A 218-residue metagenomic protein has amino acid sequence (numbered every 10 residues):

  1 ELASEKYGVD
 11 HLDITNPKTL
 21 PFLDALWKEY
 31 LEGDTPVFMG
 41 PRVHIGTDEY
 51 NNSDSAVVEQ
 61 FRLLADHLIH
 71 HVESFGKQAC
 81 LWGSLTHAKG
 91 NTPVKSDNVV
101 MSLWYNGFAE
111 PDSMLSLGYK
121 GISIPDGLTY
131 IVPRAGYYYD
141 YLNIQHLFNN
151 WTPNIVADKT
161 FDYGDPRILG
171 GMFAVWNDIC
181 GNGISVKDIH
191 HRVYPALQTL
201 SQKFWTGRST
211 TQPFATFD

Functional and structural regions predicted by a protein language model:
E1, E59-L63, Y137-D140, D188: Short secondary-structure boundary/capping segments
E1-S4, I124-D126: Short N-terminal secondary-structure initiator segments
A3-V100, W104-G118: Active-site neighborhood of glycoside hydrolase catalytic domains
S84-T86, N91-V99, W104-D218: Flexible, acidic glycine-rich loops studded with aromatic residues
